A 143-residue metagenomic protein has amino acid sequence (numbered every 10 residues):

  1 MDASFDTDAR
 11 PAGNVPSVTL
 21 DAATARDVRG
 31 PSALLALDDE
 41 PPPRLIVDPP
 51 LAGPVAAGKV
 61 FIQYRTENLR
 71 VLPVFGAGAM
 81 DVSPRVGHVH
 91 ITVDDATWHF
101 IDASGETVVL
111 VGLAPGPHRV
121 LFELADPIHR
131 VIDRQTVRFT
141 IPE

Functional and structural regions predicted by a protein language model:
P16-V60: Short, compositionally biased P/S/T/A/G/V-rich stretches that sit at domain boundaries
D48-P50, R65-D81: Short amphipathic, basic-aromatic surface patches that mediate peripheral association with negatively charged
V89-I91: Short beta-strand elements bearing conserved aromatic residues within extracellular beta-rich modules
T97-G105, V111: Short beta-strand segments within Ig-like beta-sandwich modules, predominantly Fibronectin type-III
L110-P117: Surface-exposed, short loops/turns at beta-strand junctions within beta-sandwich domains
E123-P127: Beta-strand-rich extracellular modules
R138-P142: Short beta-strand edge segments in extracellular beta-sheet folds
